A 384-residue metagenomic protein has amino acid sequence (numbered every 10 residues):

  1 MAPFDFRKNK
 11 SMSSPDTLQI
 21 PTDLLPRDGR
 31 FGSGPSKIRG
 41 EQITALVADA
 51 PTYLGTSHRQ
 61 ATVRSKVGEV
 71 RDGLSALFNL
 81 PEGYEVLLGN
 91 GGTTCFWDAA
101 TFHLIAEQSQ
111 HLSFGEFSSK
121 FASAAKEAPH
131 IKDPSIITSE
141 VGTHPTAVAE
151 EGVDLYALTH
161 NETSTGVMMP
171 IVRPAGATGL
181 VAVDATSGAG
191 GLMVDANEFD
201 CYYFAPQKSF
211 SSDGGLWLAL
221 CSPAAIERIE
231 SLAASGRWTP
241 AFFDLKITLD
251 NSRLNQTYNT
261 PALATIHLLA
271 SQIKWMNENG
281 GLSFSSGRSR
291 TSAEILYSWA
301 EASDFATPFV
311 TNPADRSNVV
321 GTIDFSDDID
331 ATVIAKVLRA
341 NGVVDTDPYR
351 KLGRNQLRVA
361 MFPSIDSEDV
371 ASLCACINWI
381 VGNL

Functional and structural regions predicted by a protein language model:
F6, K10-S57: N-terminal "arm"/small-domain region of PLP-dependent enzymes with the aminotransferase-like
F6-K8, S13, D28, K351 (+1 more regions): PLP-dependent enzyme catalytic core of the Aspartate aminotransferase-like
K37, Q207-Y297: Active-site C-terminal subdomain of aminotransferase-like
A50-A99, E116, K120, A124: Conserved N-terminal alpha-helix of the aminotransferase class I/II PLP-enzyme fold
T94-D154: PLP-dependent aminotransferase-like
T138-G190, C201: Active-site phosphate-binding strand-loop segment of PLP-dependent enzymes
A196-Q207, W217: Conserved active-site segment immediately N-terminal to the catalytic lysine that forms the internal aldimine
T307-V337: Conserved PLP-binding catalytic core of the aspartate aminotransferase-like
